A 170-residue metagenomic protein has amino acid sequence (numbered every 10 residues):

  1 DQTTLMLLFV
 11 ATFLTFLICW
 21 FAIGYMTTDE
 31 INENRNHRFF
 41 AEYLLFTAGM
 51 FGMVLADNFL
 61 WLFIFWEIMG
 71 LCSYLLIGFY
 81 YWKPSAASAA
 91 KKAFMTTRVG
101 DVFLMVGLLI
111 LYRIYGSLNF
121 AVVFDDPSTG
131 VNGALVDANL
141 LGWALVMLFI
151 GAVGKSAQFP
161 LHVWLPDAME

Functional and structural regions predicted by a protein language model:
D1-E170: ...captures the hydrophobic TM-helix bundle architecture rather than a specific catalytic motif, and can also fire on
